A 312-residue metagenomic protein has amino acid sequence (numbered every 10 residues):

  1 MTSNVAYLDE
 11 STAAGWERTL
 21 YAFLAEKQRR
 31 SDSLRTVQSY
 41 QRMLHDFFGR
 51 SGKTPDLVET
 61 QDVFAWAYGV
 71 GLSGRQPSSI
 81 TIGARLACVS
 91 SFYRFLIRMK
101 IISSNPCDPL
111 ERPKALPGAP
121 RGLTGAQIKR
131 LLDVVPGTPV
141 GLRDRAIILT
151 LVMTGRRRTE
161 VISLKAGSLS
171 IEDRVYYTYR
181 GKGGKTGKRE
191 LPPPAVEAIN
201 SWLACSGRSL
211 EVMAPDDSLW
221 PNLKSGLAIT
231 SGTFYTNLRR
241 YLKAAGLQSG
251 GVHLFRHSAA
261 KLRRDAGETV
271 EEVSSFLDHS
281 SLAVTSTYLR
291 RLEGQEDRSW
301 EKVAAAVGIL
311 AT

Functional and structural regions predicted by a protein language model:
M1-T312: Conserved catalytic core of the tyrosine transesterase superfamily
